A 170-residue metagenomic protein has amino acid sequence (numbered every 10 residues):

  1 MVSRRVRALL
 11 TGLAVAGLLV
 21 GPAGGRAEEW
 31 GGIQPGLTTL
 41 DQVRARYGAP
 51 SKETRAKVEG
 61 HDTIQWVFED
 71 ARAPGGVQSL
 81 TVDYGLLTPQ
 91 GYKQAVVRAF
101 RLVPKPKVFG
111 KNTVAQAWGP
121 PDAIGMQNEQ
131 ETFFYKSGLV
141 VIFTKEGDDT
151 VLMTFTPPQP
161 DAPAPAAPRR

Functional and structural regions predicted by a protein language model:
M1-R5: N-terminal secretory signal peptides that target proteins for export/translocation
V6-L9, I64: Residue-level detector of intrinsically disordered/flexible regions characterized by low predicted structural confidence
L10-G21: Bacterial N-terminal signal peptides
P22-A27: Sec/Tat signal peptide C-region and signal peptidase I cleavage site
T38-R170: A cross-family detector of function-defining hotspots
